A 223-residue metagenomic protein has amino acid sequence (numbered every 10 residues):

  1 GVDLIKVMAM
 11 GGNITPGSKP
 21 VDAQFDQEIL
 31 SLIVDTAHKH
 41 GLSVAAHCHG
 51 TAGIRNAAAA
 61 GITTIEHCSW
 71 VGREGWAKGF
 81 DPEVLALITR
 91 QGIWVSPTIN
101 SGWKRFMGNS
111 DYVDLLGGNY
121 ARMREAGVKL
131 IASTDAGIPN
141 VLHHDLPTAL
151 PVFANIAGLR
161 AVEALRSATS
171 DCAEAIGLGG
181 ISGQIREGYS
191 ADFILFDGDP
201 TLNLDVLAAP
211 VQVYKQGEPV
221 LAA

Functional and structural regions predicted by a protein language model:
G1, I5, A37, H47 (+8 more regions): Divalent metal-coordination and catalytic microenvironments
K6, E66-S69, L165, L195 (+2 more regions): Residues embedded in well-ordered beta-strands within globular domains across many folds
M8-G118, A126, I131, G137-I138 (+2 more regions): Active-site core of metal-dependent hydrolases
K78, H143-P147, L207: Conserved strand-to-helix beginnings and helix N-cap segments that scaffold or border functional pockets
D114-D199: His/Asp/Glu-enriched, well-ordered alpha-helical/loop segment that forms or immediately abuts the divalent-metal
S170, E187-A223: C-terminal cap of metal-dependent C-N hydrolases
